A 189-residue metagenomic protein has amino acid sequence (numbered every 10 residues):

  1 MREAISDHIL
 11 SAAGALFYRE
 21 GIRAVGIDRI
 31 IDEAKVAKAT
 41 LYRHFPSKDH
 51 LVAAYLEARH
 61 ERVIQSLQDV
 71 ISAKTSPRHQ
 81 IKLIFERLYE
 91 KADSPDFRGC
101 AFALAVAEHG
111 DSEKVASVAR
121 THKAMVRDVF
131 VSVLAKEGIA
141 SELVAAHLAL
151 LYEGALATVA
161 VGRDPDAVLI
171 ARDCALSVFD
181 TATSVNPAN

Functional and structural regions predicted by a protein language model:
M1-E20, A24-V36, D49-H50: Basic, helix-initiating cap at the start of DNA-binding domains
K35-F45: Short hydrophobic/aromatic patch on the recognition helix
V52-R59: Alpha-helical DNA-contacting segments of helix-turn-helix folds
A54, Q68-S94, L148: Hydrophobic alpha-helical connector segments
I64, H79-K82, S112-K136, A146 (+1 more regions): Amphipathic alpha-helical packing segments from all-alpha helical-bundle domains
A92-E113: Amphipathic alpha-helical segments used for helix-helix packing
A116-T121, K136-N189: Hydrophobic/aromatic-rich alpha-helical bundle segments in the mid-to-C-terminal region
